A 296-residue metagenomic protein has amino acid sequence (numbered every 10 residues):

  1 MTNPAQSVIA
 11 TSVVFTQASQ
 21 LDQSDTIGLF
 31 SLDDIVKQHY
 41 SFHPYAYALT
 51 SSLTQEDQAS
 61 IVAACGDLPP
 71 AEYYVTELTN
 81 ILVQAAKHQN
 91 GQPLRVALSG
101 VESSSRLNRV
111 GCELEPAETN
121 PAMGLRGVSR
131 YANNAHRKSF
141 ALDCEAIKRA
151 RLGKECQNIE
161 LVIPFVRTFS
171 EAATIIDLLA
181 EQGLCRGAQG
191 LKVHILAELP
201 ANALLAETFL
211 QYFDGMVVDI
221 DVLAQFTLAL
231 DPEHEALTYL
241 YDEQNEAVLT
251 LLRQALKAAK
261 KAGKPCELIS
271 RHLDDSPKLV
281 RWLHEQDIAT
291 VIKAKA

Functional and structural regions predicted by a protein language model:
T2-A296: Conserved alpha/beta-domain cores
